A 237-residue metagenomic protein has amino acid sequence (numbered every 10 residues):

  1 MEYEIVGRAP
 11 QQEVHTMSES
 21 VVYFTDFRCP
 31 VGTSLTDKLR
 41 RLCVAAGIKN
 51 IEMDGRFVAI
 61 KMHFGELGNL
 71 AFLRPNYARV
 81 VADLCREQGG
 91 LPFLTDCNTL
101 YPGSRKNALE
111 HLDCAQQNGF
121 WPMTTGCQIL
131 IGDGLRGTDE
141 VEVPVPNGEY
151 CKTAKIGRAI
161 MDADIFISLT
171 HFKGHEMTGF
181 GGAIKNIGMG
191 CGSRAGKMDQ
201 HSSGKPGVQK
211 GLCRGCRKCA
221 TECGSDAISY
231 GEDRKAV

Functional and structural regions predicted by a protein language model:
V6-V237: N-terminal and secondary-structure boundary signal
